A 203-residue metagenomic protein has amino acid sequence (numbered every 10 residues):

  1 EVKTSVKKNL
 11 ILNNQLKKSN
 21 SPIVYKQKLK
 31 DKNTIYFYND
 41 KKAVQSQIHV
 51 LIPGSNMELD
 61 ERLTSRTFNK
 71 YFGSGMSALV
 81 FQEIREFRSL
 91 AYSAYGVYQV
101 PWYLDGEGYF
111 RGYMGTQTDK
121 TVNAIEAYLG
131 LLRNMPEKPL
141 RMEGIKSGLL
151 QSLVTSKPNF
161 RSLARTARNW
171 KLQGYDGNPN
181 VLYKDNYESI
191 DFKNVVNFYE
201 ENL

Functional and structural regions predicted by a protein language model:
E1, Q45-N56, F81-F192: M16 family metallopeptidases and their MPP-like homologs
E1-N56: An aromatic/glycine/proline-enriched structural segment found at the starts of mature extracellular/organellar domains
V6-L10, F68, A124-L132: Short amphipathic C-terminal alpha-helix that caps PH/PH-like domains
N9-K17, G75, R88, L132-P136: A generic secondary-structure signal for well-formed alpha-helical elements
I35-N39, G96-W102, N197-F198: Short beta-strand/turn micro-motifs at beta-sheet edges
S46, V50, L59-G73, L79-Q82: Active/ligand-binding-proximal structured segments within catalytic/core domains that scaffold catalytic residues
